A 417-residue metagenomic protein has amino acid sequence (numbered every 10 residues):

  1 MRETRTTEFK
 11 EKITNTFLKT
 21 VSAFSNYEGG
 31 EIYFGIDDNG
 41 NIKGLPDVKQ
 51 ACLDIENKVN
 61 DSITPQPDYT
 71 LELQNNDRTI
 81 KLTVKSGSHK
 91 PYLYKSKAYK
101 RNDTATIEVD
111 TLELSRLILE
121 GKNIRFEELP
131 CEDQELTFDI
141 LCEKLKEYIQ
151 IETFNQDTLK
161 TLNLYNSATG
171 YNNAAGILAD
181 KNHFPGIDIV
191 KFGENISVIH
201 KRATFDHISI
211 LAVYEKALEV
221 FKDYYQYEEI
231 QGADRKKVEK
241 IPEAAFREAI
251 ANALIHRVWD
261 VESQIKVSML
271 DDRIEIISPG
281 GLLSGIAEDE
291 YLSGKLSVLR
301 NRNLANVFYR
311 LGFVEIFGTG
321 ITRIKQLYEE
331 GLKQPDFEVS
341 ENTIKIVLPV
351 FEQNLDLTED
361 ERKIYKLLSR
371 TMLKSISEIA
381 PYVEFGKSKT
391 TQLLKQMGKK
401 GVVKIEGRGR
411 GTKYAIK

Functional and structural regions predicted by a protein language model:
M1-I32, I36-K81, S88-K90, K95-A98: Polybasic/polar functional segments that serve as interface/processing modules
Q66-L136, D260-Q264, E315-G318, E330-V339 (+1 more regions): Intrinsically disordered, low-complexity regulatory tails
D103-S263, S268-G285, D289-V298, G320: Active-site helix-to-loop segments that bind/position phosphate- or nucleotide-bearing substrates and donors across
E288-L332: ATP phosphate-binding glycine-rich loop and adjacent ATP-lid/helix-beta elements within ATP-binding kinase/ATPase
F351, L357-D360, R408-K417: Short, cationic-aromatic polyanion-contact patches
D356-F385: Short amphipathic alpha-helical interface segments
E384-Q396: Short amphipathic alpha-helical interaction segments
G398-R408: A short, conserved structural fragment
